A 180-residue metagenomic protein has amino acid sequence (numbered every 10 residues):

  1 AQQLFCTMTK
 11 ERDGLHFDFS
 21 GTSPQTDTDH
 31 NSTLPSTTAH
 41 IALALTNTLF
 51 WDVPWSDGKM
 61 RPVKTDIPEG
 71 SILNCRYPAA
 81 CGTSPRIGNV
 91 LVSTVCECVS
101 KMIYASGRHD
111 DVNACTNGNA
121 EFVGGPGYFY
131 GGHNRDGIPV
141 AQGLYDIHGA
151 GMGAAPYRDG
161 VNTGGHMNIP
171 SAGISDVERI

Functional and structural regions predicted by a protein language model:
A1-I180: Glycine/proline-enriched, intrinsically flexible loops and inter-domain linkers
